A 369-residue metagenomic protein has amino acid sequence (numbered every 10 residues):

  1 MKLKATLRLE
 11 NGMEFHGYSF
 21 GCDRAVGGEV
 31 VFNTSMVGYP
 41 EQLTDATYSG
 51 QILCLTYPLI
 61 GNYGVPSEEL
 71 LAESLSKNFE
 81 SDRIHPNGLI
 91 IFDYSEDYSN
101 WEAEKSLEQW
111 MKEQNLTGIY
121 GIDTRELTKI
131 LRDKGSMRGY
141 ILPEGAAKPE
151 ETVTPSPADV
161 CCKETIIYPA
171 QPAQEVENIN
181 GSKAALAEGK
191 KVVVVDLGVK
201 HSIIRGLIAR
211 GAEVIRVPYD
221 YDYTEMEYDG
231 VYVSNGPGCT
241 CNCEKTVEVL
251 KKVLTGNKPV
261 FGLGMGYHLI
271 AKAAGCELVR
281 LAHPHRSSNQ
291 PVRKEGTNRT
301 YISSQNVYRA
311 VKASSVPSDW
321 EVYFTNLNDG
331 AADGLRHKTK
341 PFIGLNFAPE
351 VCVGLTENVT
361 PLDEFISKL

Functional and structural regions predicted by a protein language model:
M1-D220, T240, C352-G354, T360 (+1 more regions): RNA-binding accessory domains that recognize and position tRNA/RNA substrates
T117, K191, P259-F261, E277 (+1 more regions): Proline-centered loop/turn at the N-terminus of a beta-strand
A184-E188, E225, E295, R336-H337: Short, flexible hinge/linker loops that cap or flank conserved catalytic cores
K191-D196, S303-S304, I343-F347: Active-site-proximal beta-strand elements of phosphoester/diester hydrolases
K191-G262, L269: Phosphate-binding active sites in nucleotide-utilizing proteins
S234-S304, Y308-A313, G354-E364: Cysteine-nucleophile active-site neighborhood
R299-K340: Catalytic beta-strand/loop cores that center a nucleophilic Ser/Cys/Thr and support acyl-enzyme chemistry
